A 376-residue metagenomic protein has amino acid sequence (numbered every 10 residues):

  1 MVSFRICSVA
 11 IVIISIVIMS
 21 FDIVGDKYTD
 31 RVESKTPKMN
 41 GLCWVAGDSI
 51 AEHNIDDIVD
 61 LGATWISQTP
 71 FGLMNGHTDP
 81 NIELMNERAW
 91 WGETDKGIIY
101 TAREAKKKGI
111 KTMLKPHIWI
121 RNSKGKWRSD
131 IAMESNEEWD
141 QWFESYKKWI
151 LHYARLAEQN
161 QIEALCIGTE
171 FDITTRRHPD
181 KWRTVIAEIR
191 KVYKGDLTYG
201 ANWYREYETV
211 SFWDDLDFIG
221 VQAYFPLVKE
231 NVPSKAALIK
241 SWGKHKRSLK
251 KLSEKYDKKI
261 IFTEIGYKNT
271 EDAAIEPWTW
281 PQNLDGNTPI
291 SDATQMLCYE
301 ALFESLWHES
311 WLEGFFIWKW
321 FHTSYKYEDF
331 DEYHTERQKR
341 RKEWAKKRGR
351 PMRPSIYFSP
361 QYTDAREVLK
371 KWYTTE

Functional and structural regions predicted by a protein language model:
G25-D60: Boundary/entry segment of secreted carbohydrate-active catalytic domains
C43-V45, N81-D95, M133-S145, G168-R177 (+3 more regions): The substrate-binding groove and active-site-proximal loops of carbohydrate-active enzymes, especially glycoside
V45-V59, E83-K107, S145-K148: Aromatic- and glycine-enriched glycan-recognition loops and surfaces that form the carbohydrate-binding subsites
A46-V59, F143-L156, N202-F212, M296-S305: Short, acidic/polar
T64-P80, D95-T175, T323: Substrate-binding cleft and catalytic face of glycoside hydrolase catalytic domains, especially the flexible beta-alpha
G92-D95, I99-T101, K107-K108, K115 (+4 more regions): Glycoside hydrolase catalytic-domain groove-lining segments
R177-Y199: Active-site neighborhood of glycoside hydrolase catalytic domains
M296-C298, S305, E309-E376: Aromatic-rich peripheral "rim/lid" segments of glycoside hydrolase catalytic domains that contact and position glycan
